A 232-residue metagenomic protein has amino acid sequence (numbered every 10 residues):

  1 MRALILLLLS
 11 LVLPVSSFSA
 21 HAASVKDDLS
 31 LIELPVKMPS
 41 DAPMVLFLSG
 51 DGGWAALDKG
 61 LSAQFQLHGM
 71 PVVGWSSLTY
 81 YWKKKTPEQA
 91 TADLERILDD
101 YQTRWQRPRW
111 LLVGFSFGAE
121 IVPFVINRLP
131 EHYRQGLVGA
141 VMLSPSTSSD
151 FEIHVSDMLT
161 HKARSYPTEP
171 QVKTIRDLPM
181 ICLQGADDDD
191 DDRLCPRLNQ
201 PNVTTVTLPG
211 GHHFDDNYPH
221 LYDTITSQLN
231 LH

Functional and structural regions predicted by a protein language model:
L6-S16: Bacterial N-terminal signal peptides
K26-D28, I32-M70, G74-S77: Short, surface-exposed "cap/lid" segments of acyl-processing enzymes
K84-W105, P123-F124: Alpha/beta-hydrolase active-site loop
V113-V122: Gly/Ala-rich beta-loop-alpha elbow adjacent to hydrolase catalytic centers
V125-V138: Conserved hydrolase catalytic core segment
G139-F151: Active-site nucleophile loop of the alpha/beta-hydrolase fold
F151-Q200: The feature captures the conserved acid-bearing segment of alpha/beta-hydrolase catalytic domains
V203-H232: C-terminal catalytic histidine-bearing segment of alpha/beta-hydrolase fold enzymes
